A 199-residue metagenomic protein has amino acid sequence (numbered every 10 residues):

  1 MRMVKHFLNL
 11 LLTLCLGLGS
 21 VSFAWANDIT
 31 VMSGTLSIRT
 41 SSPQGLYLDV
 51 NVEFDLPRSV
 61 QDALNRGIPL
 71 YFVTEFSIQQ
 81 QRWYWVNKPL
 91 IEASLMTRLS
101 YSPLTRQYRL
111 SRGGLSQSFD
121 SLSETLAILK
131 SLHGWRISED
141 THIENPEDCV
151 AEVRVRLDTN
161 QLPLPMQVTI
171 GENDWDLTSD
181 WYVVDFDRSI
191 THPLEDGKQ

Functional and structural regions predicted by a protein language model:
M1-L11: Bacterial N-terminal signal peptides that target proteins for export
N9-S20: Bacterial N-terminal signal peptides
A24-D28: Boundary at the C-terminal end of the N-terminal hydrophobic targeting segment
R39-L46, Y101-R106, T141-V150: A short, structured loop/turn motif at beta-sheet edges
G45-R58: Short, well-ordered beta-strand segments enriched in hydrophobic/aromatic residues
S59-Q61, A127-E144: Signal that preferentially marks extracellular ectodomain short beta-strand elements of beta-sandwich modules
A63-L132: Structured domain cores in non-transmembrane regions
T141-Q199: Glycine-rich, aromatic-bearing surface loops/beta-hairpins
